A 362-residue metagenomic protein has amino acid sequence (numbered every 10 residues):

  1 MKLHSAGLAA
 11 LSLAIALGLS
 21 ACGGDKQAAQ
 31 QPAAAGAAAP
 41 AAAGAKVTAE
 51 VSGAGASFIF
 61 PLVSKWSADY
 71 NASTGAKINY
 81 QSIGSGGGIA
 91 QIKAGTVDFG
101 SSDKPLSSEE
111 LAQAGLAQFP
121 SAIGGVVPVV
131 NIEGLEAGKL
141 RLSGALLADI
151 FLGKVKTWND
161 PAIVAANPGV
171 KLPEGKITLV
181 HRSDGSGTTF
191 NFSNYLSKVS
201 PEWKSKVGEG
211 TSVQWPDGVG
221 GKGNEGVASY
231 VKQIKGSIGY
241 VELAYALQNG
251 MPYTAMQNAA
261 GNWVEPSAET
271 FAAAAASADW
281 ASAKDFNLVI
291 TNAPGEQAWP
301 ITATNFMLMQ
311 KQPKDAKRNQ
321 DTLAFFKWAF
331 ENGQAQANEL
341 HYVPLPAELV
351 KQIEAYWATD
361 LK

Functional and structural regions predicted by a protein language model:
M1-A10: Bacterial N-terminal signal peptides that target proteins for export
A10-S12, A16: Terminal targeting/leader modules
L17-A21: C-terminal motif of bacterial Sec signal peptides marking the signal peptidase cleavage site
G23-K362: Flexible loop/hinge segments at secondary-structure junctions
